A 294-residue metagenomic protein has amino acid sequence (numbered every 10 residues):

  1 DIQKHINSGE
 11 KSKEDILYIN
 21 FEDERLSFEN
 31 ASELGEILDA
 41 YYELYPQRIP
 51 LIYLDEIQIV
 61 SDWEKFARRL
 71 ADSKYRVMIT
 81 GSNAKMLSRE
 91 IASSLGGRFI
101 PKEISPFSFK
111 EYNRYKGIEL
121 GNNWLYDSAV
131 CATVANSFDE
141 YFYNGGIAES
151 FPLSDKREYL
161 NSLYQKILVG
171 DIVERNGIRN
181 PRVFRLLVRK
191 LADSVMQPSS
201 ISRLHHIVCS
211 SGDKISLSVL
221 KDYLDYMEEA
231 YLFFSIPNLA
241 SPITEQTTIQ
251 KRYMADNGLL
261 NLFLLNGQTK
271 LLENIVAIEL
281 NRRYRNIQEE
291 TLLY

Functional and structural regions predicted by a protein language model:
D1-K11: P-loop NTPase Walker A phosphate-binding motif
K13, L17-P50: Short glycine-rich substrate-engagement loop in P-loop NTPases that contacts/grips substrate
D55-E56, S82: Walker B catalytic acidic pair
Q58-D62, M86, L260: Residues immediately C-terminal
Q58-M78: Conserved Walker B catalytic segment
R76-S82, E103: Structural recognition of the conserved hydrophobic beta-strand(s) that form the central parallel beta-sheet of P-loop
E90-P198: Interdomain motor-coupling "hinge/lid" segment immediately C-terminal to the ATP-binding subdomain of NTP-driven enzymes
P152-Y294: Accessory nucleic acid-recognition modules appended to NTPase machines
